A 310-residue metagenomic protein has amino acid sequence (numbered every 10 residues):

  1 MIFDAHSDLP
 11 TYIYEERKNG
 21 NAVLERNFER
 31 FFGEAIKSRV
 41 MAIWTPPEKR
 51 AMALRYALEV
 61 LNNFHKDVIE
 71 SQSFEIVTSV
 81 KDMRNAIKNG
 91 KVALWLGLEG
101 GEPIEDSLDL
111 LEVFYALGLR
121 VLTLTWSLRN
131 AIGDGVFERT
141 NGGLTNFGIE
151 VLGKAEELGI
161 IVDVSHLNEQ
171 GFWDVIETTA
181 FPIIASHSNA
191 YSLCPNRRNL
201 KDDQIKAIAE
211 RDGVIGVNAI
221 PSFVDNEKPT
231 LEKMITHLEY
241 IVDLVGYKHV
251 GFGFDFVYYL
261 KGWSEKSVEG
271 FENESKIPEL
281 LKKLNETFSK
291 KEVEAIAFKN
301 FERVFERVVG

Functional and structural regions predicted by a protein language model:
M1-E15: Replace "His-x-His-based motif
I2-D4, S38, A93-G97, R120-V121 (+4 more regions): Structural preference for beta-strand elements that scaffold enzyme active sites
H6, F31, S79, G118 (+4 more regions): Conserved, mostly hydrophobic/aromatic
R17-G33, N273-L281: Short catalytic helix/loop segments, enriched in acidic residues and glycine and frequently bearing histidine
E25, G33-L108, R129, G133-G142 (+2 more regions): A metal-dependent hydrolase metal-coordination microenvironment
D106-A116, E138-I184, R197-D212, E232-K248: Histidine/acidic residue-rich metal-binding segments in metalloenzymes
A219, V245-G270: Short acidic/histidine-rich active-site segments
E272-G310: Mid-to-C-terminal alpha-helical segments outside catalytic/metal-binding sites
